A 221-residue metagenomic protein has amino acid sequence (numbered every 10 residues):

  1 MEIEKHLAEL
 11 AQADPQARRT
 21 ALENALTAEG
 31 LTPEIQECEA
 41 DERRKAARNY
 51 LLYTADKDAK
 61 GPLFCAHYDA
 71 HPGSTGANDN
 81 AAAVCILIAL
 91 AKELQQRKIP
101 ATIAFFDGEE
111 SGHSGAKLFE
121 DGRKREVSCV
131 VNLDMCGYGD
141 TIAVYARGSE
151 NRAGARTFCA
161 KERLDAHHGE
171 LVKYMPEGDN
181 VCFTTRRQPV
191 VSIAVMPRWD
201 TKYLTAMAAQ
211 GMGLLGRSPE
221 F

Functional and structural regions predicted by a protein language model:
E2-A55: A non-catalytic alpha/beta surface segment that caps or lines the substrate-entry region of metallo-dependent hydrolase
P33, I103, V130, V190-S192 (+1 more regions): Conserved beta-strand scaffold positions in the cores of enzyme catalytic domains, especially in NTP/NDP-utilizing
R43, S111-H113, D200-T201: Generic structural signal for helix capping and beta-alpha/helix-loop junctions
A55-G61: Proline/glycine-enriched tight loop/beta-turn segments at coil->beta junctions that connect or precede beta-strands
G61-H67: Short beta-strand element of the alpha/beta-hydrolase
A70-F158, A166-C182: Acidic/histidine-rich catalytic neighborhood of metal-dependent amide-processing enzymes
K173-F221: Active-site-adjacent mobile loop/cap segments within catalytic or ligand-binding domains
